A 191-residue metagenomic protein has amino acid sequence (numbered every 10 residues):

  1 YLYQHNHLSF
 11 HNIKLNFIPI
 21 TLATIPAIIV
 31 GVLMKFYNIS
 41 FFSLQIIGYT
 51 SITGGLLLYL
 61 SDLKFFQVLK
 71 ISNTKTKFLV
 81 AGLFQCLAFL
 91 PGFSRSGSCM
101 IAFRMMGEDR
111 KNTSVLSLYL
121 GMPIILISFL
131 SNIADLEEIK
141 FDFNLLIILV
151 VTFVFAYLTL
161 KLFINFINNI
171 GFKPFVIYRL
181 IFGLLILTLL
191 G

Functional and structural regions predicted by a protein language model:
Y1-G191: Multi-pass membrane proteins that catalyze or facilitate reactions on polyprenyl-/lipid-phosphate substrates and their
